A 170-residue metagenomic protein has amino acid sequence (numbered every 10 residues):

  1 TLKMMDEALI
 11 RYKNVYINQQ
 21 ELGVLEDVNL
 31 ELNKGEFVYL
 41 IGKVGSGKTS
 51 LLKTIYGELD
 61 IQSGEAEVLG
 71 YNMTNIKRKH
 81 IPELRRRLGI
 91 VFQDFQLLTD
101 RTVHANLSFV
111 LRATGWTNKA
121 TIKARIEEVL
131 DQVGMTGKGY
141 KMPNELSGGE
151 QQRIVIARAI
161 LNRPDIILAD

Functional and structural regions predicted by a protein language model:
Y56: Helix-to-loop junction immediately C-terminal to a conserved catalytic motif
G64-N72: Conserved ABC transporter NBD signature motif
M73-G89, K119: ABC ATPase NBD coupling module
D100-F109: Short coil-to-helix segment of the ABC ATPase nucleotide-binding domain corresponding to the Q-loop/switch region
M142-L146, E150: Conserved ABC ATPase signature
L161-D165: A short, proline-enriched helix->beta-strand linker immediately N-terminal to the Walker B motif in ABC-type P-loop
I167-D170: Catalytic Walker B motif of ABC-type/P-loop ATPase nucleotide-binding domains
